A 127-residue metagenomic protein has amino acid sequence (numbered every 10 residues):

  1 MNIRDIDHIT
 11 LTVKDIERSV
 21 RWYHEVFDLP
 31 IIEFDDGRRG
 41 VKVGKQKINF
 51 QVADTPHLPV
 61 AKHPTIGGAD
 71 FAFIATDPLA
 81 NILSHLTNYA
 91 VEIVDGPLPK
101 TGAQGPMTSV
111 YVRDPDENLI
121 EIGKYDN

Functional and structural regions predicted by a protein language model:
M1-R18, A69-F71, Y125-N127: N-terminal beta-strand motif that seeds the catalytic metal site of vicinal oxygen chelate
D7, D28, D36-G37, A69 (+1 more regions): Residue-level marker for the onset of beta-strands and adjacent loop->beta junctions in well-ordered domains
L11-D54: Core segments of cupin and vicinal oxygen chelate
V13-I16, F71-L119: Vicinal oxygen chelate
P30-D36, L98-K100, Y125-N127: Conserved catalytic-core motifs of GNAT/GCN5-like acyltransferases
V52, D95, K124: Pocket-edge structural micro-motifs
V60-A69: Helix-adjacent hinge/juxtasegments
